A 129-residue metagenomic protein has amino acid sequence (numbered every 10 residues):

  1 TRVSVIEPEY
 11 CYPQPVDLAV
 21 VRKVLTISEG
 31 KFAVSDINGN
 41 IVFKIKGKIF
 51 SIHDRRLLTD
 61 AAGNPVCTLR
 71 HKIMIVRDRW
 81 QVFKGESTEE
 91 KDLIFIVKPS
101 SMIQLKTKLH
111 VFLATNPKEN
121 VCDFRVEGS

Functional and structural regions predicted by a protein language model:
T1-S129: Intrinsically disordered, low-complexity proline/glycine-rich segments
